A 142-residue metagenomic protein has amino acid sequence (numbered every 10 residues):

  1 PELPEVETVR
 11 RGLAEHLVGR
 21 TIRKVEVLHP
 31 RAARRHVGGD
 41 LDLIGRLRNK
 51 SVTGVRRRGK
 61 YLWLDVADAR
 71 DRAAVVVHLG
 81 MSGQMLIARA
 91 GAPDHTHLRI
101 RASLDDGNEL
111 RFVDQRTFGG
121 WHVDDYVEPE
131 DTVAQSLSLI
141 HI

Functional and structural regions predicted by a protein language model:
P1-R58, W63-D65, A69-R72, R101-S103: Extended, highly charged segments
D71-I140: Phosphate/anion-contacting hairpin/loop surfaces
